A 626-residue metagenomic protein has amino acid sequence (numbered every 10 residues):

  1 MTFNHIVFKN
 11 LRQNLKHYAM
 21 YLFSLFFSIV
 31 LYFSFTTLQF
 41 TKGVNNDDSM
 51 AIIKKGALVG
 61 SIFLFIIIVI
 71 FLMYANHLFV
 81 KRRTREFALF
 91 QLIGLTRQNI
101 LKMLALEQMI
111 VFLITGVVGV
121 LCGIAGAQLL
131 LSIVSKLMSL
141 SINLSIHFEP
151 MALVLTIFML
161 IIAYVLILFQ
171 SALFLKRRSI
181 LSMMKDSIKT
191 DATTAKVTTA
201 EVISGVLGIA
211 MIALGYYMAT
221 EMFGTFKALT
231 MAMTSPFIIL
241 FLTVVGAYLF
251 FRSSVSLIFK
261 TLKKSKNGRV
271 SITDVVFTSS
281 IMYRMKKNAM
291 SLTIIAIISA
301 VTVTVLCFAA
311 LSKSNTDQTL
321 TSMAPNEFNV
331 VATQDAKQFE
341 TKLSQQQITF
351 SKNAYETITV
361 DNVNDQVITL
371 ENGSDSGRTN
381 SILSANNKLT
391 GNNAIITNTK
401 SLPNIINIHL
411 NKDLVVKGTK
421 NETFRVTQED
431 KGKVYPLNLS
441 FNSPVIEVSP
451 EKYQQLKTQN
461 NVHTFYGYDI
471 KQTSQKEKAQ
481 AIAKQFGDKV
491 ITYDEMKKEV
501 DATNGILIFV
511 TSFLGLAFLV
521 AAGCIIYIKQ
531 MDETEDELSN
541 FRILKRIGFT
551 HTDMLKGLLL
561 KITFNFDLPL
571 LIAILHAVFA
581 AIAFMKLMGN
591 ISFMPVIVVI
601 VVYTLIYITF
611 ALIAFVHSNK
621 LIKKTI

Functional and structural regions predicted by a protein language model:
M1, R177-T194, D536, K620-I626: Short cytosolic juxtamembrane segments of multi-pass membrane proteins
M1-I68, K313-F328, S440-S512: Membrane transport/envelope proteins' first extracytoplasmic loop
K16-G43, I52-A88, Q108-V118, C122 (+7 more regions): Hydrophobic alpha-helical transmembrane segments of multi-pass inner-membrane transport and secretion
A19-S24, V30-S34, F158-A163, T193-D317 (+4 more regions): Alpha-helical transmembrane segments, especially those used as permease/efflux helices and single-pass anchors
F27-T41, Y74-N76, R85, V111-L140 (+4 more regions): Small-residue-rich transmembrane alpha-helices
S256, K260-N393: Juxtamembrane segments of multi-pass membrane proteins
F328-D501, G505: Nucleotide-cofactor and metal-assisted catalytic machinery
